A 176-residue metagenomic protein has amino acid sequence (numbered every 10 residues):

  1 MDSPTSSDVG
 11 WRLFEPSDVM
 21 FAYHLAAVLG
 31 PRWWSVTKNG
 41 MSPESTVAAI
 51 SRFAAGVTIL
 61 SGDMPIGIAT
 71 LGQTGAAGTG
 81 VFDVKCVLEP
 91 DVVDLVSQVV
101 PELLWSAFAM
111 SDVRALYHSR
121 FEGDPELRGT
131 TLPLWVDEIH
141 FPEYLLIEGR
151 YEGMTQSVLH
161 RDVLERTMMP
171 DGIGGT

Functional and structural regions predicted by a protein language model:
M1-L29, G56-T176: Acyl-donor (CoA/ACP) binding surface of acyl/acetyltransferases
H24-G40: Helix-loop element at the rim of GNAT/NAT acetyltransferase active sites that forms part of the acceptor-substrate
S35-S61: Active-site rim helix/loop that mediates acceptor-substrate recognition in acyltransferases
